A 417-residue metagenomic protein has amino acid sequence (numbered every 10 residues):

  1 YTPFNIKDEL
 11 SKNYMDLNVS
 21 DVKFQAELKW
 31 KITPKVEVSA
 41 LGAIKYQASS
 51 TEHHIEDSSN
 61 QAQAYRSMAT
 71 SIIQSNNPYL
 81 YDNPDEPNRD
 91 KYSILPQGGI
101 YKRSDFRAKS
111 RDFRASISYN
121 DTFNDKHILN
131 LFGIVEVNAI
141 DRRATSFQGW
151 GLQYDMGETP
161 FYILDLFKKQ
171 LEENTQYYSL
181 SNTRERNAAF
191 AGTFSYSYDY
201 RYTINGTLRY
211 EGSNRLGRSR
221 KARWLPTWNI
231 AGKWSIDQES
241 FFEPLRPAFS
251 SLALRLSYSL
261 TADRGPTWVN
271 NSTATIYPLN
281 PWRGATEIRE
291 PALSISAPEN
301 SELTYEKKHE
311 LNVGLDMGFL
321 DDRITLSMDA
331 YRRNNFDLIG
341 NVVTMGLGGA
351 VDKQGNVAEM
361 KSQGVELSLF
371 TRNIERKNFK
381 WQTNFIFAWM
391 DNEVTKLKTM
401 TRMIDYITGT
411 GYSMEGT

Functional and structural regions predicted by a protein language model:
P3-I55, R66-P84, R89-G416: Extracellular/periplasmic, surface-exposed regions of secreted and cell-surface proteins
Q63: The feature captures the catalytic groove of carbohydrate-active enzymes
